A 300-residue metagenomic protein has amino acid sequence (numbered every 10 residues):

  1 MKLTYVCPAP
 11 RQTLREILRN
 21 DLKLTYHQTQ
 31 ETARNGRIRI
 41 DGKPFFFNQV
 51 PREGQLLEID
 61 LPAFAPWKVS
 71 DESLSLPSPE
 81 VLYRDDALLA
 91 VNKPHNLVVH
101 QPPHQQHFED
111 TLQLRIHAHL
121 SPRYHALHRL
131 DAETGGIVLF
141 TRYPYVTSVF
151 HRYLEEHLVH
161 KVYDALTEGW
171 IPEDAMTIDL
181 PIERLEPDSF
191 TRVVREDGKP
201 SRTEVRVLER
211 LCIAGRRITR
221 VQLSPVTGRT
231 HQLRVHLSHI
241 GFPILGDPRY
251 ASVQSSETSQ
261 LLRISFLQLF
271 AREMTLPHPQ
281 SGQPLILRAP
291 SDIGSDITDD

Functional and structural regions predicted by a protein language model:
M1-T177, P181-E186, C212-A214, D296: RNA pseudouridine synthases
M1-T32, P77-P79, K199, I213-R216 (+1 more regions): Pseudouridine synthases involved in rRNA/tRNA modification
A63, E186-D188, V253-S259: Short Pro/Gly-enriched beta-strand edge/turn motifs at strand-loop
V81, T167, E204-V207, I244: Conserved hydrophobic positions within beta-strands
L120-H151, L180-I240, L269-D300: The conserved catalytic core of RNA pseudouridine synthases
